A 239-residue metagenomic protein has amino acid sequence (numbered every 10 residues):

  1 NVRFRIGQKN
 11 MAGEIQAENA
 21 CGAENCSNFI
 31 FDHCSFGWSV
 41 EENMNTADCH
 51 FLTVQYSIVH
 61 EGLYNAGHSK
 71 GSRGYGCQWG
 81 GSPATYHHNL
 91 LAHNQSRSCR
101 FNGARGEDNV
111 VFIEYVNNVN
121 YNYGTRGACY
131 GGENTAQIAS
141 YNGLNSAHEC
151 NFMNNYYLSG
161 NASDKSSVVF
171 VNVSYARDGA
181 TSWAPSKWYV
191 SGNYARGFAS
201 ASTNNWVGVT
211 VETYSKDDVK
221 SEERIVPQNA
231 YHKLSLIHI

Functional and structural regions predicted by a protein language model:
N1-Q8, N25-W38, H50-H68, Y75-F101 (+3 more regions): Right-handed parallel beta-helix
M11-A23, W38-T46, A66-G81, N94-R105 (+2 more regions): Extracellular beta-strand/beta-solenoid scaffold signature
E114-P227: Predominantly extracellular beta-rich ligand-binding scaffolds that present long acidic/polar faces for carbohydrate
I237-I239: Conserved small/polar residues in nucleotide/adenosyl-binding loops
